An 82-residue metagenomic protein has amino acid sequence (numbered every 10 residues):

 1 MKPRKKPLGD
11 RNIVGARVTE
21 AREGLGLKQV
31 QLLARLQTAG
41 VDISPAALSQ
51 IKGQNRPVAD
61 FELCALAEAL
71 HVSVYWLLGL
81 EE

Functional and structural regions predicted by a protein language model:
M1-I13: A detector for short, charged/polar N-terminal pre-domain segments
A16-T38: Short basic helix-loop element that most often maps to the first helix and adjoining turn of HTH DNA-binding modules
V18, L32-L33, L48-I51, L77: Conserved hydrophobic/aromatic packing and binding residues within compact polymer-binding modules
K28, A39, S44-A47, A59 (+1 more regions): Short coil turns linking two alpha-helices in DNA-binding domains
G53-E68: Short, basic-rich loop-to-helix N-cap that marks the start of a DNA-contacting helix
E81-E82: Charged, helix-prone or intrinsically disordered regulatory segments positioned adjacent to compact structured domains
